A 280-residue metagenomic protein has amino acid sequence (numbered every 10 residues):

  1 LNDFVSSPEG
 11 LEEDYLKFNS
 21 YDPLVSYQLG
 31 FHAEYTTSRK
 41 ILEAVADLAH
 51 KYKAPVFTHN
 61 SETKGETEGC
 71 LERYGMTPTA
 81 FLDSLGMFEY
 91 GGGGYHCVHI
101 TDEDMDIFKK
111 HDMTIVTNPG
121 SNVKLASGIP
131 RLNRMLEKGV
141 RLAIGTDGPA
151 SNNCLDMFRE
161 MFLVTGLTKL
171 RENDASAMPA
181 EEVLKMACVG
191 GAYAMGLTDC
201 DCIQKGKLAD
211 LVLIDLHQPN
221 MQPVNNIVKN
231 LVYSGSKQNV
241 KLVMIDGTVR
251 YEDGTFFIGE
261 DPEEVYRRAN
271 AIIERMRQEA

Functional and structural regions predicted by a protein language model:
L1, E62, P119-V123, D147-A150: Short, acidic/turn-prone active-site loops that include or flank metal/cofactor- and phosphate-binding residues
L1-V98: Metal-coordinating catalytic core of metallo-dependent amide/deamination hydrolases
L29, H59, L82, F108 (+6 more regions): Conserved, mostly hydrophobic/aromatic
L48-P55, M87-Y90, I107-V116, E137-L142: Glycine-enriched alpha-helix->loop->beta-strand junction motifs that scaffold or abut catalytic
K64-M76, D104-F108, A126-M135, N152-K169: Histidine/acidic-residue-rich catalytic or RNA/ligand-binding cores of hydrolases and nuclease-related proteins
S84-G91, N133-Q218, S234-G235: His/Asp/Glu-enriched, well-ordered alpha-helical/loop segment that forms or immediately abuts the divalent-metal
G92-T101, N118-N122: Catalytic beta/alpha-barrel core
K185-A280: Active-site microenvironment of metallo-dependent hydrolases
